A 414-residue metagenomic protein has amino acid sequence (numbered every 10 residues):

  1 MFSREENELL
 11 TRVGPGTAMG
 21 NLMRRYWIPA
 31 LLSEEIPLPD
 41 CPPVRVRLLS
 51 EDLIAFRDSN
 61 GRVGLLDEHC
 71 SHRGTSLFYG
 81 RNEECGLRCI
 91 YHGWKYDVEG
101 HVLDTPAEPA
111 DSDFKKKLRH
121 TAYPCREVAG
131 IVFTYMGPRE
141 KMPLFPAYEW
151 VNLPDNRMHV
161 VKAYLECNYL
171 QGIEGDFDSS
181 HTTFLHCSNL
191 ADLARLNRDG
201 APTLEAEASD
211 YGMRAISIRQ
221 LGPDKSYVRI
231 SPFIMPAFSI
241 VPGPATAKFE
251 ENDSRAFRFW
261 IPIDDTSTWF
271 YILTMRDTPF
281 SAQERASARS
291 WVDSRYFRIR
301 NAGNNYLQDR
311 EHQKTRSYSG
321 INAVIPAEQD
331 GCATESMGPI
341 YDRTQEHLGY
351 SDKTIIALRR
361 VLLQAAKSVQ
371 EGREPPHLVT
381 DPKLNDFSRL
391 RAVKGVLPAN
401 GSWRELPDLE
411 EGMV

Functional and structural regions predicted by a protein language model:
M1-R24: A boundary/linker detector
P15, P37-L38, R62, F133 (+1 more regions): C-terminal catalytic domain of Rieske-type non-heme iron oxygenases
G16, L32-H159, A201-T203, I340 (+1 more regions): Rieske [2Fe-2S] iron-sulfur-binding domain
R24, R119, R126-V128, S254 (+1 more regions): A short, structural micro-pattern
Y26, L49-E51, T121, Y211 (+1 more regions): Short beta-strand or tight-loop elements that sit immediately N-terminal to catalytic metal-binding acidic residues
I28-A30: Generic N-terminal leader segments that precede the first folded domain
